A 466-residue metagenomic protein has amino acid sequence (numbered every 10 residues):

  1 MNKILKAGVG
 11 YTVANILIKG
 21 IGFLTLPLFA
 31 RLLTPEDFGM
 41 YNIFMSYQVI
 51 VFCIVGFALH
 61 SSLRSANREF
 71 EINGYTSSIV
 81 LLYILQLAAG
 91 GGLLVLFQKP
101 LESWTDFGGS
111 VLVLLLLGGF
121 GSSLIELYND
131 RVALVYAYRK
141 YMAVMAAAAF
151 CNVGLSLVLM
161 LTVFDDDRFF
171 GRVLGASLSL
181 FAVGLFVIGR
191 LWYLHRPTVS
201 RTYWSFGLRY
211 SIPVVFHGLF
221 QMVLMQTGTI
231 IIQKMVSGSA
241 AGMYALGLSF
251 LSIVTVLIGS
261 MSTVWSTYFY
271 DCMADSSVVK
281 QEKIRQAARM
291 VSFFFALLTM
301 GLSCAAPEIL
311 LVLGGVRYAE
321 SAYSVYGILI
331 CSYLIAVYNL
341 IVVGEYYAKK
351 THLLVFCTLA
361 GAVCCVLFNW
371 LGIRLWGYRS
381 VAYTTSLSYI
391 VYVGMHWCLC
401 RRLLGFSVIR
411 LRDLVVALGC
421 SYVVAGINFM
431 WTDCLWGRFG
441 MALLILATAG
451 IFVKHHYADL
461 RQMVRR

Functional and structural regions predicted by a protein language model:
M1-I21, R64, E71-I72, S77 (+6 more regions): N-terminal membrane topogenesis motif
N2-H60, Q86, G91-Q98, L114 (+5 more regions): Signature of the first transmembrane helix
L26, V55-E71, G247, L251-A288 (+1 more regions): Helix-loop junctions and terminal segments of transmembrane helices in multi-pass membrane transport/translocation
P35, Q98-L115, R285, S303-Y333 (+1 more regions): Interfacial segments at transmembrane-helix termini and the short loops linking adjacent helices
S65, E71-I72, S122-V144, L329-A360 (+1 more regions): Membrane-interface junctions at transmembrane-helix termini in multi-pass inner-membrane proteins
G109, V113, A143-Y193, L359-C364 (+3 more regions): Hydrophobic alpha-helical transmembrane segments
R139, R168-V173, G184-M225, V264 (+3 more regions): Interhelical loop/hinge segments that connect adjacent transmembrane helices in multipass membrane
F406, G426-R466: Membrane-proximal transmembrane or re-entrant/amphipathic helices at the cytosolic face
